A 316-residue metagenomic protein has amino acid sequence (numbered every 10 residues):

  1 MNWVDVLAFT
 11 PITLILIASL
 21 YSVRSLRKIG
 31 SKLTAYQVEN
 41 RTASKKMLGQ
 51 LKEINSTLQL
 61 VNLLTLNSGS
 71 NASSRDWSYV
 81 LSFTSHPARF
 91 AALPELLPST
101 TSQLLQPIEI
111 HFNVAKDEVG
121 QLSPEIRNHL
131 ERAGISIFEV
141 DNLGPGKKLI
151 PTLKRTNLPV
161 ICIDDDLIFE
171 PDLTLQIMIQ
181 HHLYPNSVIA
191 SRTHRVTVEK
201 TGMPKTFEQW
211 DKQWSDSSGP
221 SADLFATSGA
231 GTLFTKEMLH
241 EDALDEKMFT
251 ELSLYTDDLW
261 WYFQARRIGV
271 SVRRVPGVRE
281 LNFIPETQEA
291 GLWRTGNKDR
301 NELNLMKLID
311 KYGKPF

Functional and structural regions predicted by a protein language model:
D5-G69: Heptad-repeat coiled-coil amphipathic alpha-helices that mediate oligomerization/assembly
S74-W77, A92-E95, E241, M248-F316: C-terminal catalytic/acceptor-binding lobe
V80-A88, Q103: A conserved hydrophobic helix/loop-capping motif in glycosyltransferases and polysaccharide synthases
R89-A91, D117-P124, V198-E199: Short, charged/polar "capping" segments at the starts of alpha-helices and the immediately preceding loops
L96-I108: Short, acidic, metal-binding catalytic loop of nucleotide-sugar glycosyltransferases
N113-L158: Active-site-proximal specificity loops/subdomain of glycosyltransferases
L158-I168: Short beta-strand-to-loop acidic/aromatic patch adjacent to the donor-nucleotide binding site
I168-E246: Conserved catalytic core of nucleotide-sugar-dependent glycosyltransferases
